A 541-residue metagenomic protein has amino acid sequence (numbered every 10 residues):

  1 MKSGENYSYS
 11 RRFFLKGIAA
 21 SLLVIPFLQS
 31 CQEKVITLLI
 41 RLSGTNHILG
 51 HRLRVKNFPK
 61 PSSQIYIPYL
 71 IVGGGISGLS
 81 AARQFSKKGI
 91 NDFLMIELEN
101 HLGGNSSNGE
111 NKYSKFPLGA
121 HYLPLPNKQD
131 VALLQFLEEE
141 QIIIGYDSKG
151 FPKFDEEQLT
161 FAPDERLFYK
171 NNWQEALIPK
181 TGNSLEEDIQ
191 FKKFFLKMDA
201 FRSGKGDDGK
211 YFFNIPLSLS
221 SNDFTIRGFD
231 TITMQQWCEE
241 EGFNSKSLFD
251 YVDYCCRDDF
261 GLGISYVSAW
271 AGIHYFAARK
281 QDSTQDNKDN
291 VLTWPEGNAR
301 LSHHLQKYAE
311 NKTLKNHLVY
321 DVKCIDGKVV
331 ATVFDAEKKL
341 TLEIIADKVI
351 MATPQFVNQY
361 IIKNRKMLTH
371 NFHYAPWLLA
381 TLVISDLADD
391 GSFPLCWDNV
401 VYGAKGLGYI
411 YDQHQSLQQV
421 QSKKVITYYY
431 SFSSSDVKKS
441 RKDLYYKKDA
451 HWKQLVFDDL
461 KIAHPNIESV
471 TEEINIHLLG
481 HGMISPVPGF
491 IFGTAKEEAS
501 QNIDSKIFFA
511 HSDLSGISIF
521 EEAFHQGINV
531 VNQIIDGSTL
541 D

Functional and structural regions predicted by a protein language model:
K2-P68: Extreme N-terminal leader/targeting segments of oxidoreductases
E33-F58, K170, A176-L177, D389-D541: Conserved flavin/dinucleotide-binding core of flavoenzymes
G73-G75: Glycine-rich Rossmann-fold phosphate-binding loop(s) that bind the pyrophosphate of adenine dinucleotide cofactors
G78: N-terminal Rossmann-fold NAD(P) dinucleotide-binding loop
S86-G109: Glycine-rich FAD pyrophosphate-binding loop
S114-F201: Dinucleotide-binding Rossmann-like beta1-alpha1 core, especially the glycine-rich loop that anchors the ADP
S203-D321, K328: Active-site/ligand-binding neighborhood in enzyme catalytic cores
K315-I426, A463: Mid-domain catalytic core of redox enzymes that form a hydrophobic substrate pocket/lid adjacent to a catalytic redox
